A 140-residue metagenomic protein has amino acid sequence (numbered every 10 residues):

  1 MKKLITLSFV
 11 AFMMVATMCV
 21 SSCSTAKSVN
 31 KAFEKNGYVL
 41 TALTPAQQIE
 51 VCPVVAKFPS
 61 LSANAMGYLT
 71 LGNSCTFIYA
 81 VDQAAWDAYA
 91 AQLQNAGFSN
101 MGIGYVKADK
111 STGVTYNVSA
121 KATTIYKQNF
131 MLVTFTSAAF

Functional and structural regions predicted by a protein language model:
M1-L7: Positively charged n-region of N-terminal signal peptides that target proteins for export
S8-T17: Bacterial N-terminal signal peptides
M18-S22: C-terminal motif of bacterial Sec signal peptides marking the signal peptidase cleavage site
S24-A65, A91, N95, A138-F140: N-terminal "mature-domain start" segment
L40-V55, Q83-M131: Short Gly/Thr-rich strand-loop-strand
P59-L71, A120-T124: Short, flexible, solvent-exposed loop/turn segments with mixed acidic/basic and small polar residues
Y68-A84, M131: A short acidic-to-branched-hydrophobic micro-motif
Q128-F140: Short, low-complexity, Pro/Ser/Thr/Gly-rich segments in the mature regions of secreted, periplasmic
